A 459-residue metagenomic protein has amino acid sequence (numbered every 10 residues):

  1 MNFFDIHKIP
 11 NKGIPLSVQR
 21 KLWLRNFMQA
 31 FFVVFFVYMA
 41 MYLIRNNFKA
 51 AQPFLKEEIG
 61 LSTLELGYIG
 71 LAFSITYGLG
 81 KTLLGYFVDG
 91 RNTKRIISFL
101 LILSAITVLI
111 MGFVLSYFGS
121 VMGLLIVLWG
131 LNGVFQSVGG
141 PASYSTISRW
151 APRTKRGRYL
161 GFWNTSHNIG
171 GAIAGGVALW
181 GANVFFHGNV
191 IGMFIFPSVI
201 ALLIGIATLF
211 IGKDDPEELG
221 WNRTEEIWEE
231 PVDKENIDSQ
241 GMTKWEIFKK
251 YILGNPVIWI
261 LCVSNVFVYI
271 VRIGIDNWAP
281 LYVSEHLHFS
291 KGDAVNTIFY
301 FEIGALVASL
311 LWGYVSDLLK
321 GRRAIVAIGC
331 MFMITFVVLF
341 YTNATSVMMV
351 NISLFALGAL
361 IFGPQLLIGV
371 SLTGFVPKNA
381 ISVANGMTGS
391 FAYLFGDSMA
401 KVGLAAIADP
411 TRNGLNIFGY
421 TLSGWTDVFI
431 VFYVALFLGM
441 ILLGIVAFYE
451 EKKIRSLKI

Functional and structural regions predicted by a protein language model:
N46, S74-T82, A172, E302-L306 (+2 more regions): Residue-level signature of mid-helix packing/kink "hotspots" within the transmembrane helices of 12-pass Major
F48-Q52, G254-S309, G396-L404: Extracytoplasmic gate region of multi-pass secondary transporters
G90-L101, D317-M331: Cytoplasmic membrane-interface "Motif A"-like loop-to-helix N-cap segments of 12-TM Major Facilitator Superfamily
I102-G119, F332-T345: C-terminal ends and interior cores of transmembrane alpha-helices in multi-pass membrane transporters/permeases
T107, V121-V138, M349-G363, L367: Hydrophobic core of transmembrane alpha-helices in multi-pass small-molecule transporters, especially MFS/SLC-type
L128-S166: Cytoplasmic helix-loop-helix junction between adjacent transmembrane helices in 12-TM secondary transporters
W163, H167-P216: Helix-loop-helix hairpin linking two adjacent transmembrane segments in secondary transporters
R322-S371: C-terminal transmembrane helical hairpin of 12-TM major facilitator-type secondary transporters
